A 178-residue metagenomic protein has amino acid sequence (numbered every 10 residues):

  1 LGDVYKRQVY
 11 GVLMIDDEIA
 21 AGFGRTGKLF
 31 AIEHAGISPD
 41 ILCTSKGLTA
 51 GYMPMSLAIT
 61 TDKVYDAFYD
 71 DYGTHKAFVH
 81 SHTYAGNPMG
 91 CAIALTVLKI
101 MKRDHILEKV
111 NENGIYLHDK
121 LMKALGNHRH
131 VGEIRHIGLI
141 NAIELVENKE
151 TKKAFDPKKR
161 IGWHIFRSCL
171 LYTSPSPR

Functional and structural regions predicted by a protein language model:
D3-S174, R178: Conserved N-terminal phosphate-binding loop of PLP-dependent enzymes in the Aspartate aminotransferase
